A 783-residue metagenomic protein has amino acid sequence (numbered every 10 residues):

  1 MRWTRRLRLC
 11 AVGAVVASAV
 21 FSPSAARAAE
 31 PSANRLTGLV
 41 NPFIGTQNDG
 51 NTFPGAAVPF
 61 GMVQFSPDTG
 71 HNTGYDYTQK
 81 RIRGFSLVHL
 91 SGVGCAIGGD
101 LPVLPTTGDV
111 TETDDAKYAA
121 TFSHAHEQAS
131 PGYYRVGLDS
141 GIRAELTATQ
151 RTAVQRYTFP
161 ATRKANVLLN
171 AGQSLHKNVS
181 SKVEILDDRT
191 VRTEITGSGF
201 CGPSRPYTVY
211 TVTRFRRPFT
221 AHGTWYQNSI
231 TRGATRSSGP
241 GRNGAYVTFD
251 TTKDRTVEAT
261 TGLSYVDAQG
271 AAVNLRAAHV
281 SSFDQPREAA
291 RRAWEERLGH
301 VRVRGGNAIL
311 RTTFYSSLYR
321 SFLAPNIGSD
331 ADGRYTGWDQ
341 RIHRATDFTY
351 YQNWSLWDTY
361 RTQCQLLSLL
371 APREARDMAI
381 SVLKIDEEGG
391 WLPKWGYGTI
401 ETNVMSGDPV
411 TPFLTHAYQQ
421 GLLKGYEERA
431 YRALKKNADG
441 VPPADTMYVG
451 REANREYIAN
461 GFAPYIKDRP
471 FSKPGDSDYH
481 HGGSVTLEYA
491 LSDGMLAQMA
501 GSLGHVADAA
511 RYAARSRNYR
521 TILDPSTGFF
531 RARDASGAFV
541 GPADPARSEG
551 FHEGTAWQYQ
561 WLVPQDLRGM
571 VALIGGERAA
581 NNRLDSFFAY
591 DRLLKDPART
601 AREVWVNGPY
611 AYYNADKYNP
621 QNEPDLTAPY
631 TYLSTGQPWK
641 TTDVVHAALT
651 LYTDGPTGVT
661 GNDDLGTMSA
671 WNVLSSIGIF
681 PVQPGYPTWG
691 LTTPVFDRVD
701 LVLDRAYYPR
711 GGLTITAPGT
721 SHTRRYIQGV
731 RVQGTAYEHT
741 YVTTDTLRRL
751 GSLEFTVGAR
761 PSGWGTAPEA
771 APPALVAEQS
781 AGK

Functional and structural regions predicted by a protein language model:
M1-A29: Secretory targeting and sorting signals
E30-P412, Y418-L487, M495-T521, T527 (+7 more regions): Accessory carbohydrate-recognition regions in carbohydrate-active enzymes
S492: ATP-dependent phospho-/nucleotidyl transfer catalytic cores
R533: Active-site and channel-lining beta-strand-loop segments that bind or position nucleotide-derived/phosphorylated
L713-S721: Short aromatic-glycine motifs in intrinsically disordered, low-complexity regions
